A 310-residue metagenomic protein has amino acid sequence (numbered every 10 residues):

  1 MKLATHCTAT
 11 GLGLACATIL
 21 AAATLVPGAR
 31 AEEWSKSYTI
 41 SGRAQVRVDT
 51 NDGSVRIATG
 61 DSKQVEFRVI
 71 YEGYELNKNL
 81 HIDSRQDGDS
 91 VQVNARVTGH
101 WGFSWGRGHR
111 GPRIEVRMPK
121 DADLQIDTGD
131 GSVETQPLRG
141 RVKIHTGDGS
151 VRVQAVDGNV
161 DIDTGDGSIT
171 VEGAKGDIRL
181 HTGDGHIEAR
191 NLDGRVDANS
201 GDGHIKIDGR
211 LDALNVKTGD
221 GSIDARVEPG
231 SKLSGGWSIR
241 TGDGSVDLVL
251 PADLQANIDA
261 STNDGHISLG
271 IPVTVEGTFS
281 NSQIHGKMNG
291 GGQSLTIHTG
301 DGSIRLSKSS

Functional and structural regions predicted by a protein language model:
M1-S310: Intrinsically disordered, low-complexity terminal regions
